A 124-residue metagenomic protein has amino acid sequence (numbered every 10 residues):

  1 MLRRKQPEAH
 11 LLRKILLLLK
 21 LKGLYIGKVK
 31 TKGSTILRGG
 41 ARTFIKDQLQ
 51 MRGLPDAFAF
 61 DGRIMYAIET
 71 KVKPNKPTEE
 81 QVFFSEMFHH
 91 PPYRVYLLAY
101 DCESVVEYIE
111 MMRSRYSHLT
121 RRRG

Functional and structural regions predicted by a protein language model:
M1-G124: Catalytic phosphate/metal-binding cores of nucleic-acid and nucleotide-processing enzymes, i.e., regions that mediate
